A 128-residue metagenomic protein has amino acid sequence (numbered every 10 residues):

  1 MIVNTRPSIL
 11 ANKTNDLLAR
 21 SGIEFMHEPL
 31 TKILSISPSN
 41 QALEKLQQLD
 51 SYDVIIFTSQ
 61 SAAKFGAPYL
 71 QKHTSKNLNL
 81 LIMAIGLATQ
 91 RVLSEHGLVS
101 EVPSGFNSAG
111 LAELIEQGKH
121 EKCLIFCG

Functional and structural regions predicted by a protein language model:
M1-G128: Conserved beta-alpha
